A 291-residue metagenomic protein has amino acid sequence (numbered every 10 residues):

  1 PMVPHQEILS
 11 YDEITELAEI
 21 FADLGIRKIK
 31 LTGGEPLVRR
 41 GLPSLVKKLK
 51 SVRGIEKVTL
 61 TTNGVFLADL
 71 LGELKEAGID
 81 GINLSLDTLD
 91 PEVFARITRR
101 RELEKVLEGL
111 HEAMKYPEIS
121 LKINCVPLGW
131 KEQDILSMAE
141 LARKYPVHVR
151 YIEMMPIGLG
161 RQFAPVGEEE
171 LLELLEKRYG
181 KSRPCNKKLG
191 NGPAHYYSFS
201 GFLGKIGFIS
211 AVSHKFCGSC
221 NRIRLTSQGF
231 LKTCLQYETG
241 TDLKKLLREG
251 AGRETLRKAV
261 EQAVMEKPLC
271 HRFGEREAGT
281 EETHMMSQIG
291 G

Functional and structural regions predicted by a protein language model:
P1-H5, N63-L67, F94, P127-E132 (+3 more regions): Short, mixed-charge, low-aromatic patches
P1-P4, D90-I97, I157-Q162, D242-K244: A short acidic, helix-capping loop that chelates divalent metal ions and anchors anionic groups
H5, L9, F230-K232: Short cysteine/histidine-rich zinc-coordinating motifs and their immediately flanking basic loops
Q6-E7, E35, R99, G160 (+2 more regions): Alpha-helix initiation/capping motif
I8-L31, V38-I152: Radical SAM/AdoMet-radical enzyme domain recognition
K28, E35-L37, D87-T88, E92 (+3 more regions): Short N-terminal secondary-structure initiator segments
T32-G33, N63, N191, Q228: Short glycine-rich loop/turn motifs that provide flexible caps or phosphate-binding loops at active sites
R143-K144, M154-G291: Auxiliary Fe-S-binding modules of radical SAM enzymes
